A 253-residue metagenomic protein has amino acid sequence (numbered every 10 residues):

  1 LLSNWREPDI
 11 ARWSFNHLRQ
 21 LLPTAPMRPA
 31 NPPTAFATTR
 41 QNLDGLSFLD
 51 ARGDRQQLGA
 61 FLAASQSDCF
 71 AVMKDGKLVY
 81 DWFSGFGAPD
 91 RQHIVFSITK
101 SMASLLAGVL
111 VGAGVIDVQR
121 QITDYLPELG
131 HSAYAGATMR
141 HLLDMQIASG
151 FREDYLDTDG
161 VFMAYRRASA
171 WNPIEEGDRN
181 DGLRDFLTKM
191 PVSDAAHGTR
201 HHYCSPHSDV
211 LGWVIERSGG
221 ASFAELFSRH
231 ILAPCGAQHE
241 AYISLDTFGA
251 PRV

Functional and structural regions predicted by a protein language model:
L1-A88, A113-I116, D144, A148-G150 (+1 more regions): N-terminal leader/targeting segments and the immediately adjacent pre-domain N-terminus
A60-F61, D81, L105, V109 (+4 more regions): Residue-level signal for well-ordered alpha-helical scaffold segments within enzymatic catalytic domains
G76, I94-V118, L142, L211-I215: Active-site SXXK
K77-W82, Q121-D124, T158-A196, S222-E240: Short, charged, amphipathic alpha-helices and their helix-cap/turn boundaries
P89-H93: Loop-to-helix entry region of an early transmembrane alpha helix in multi-pass inner-membrane enzymes
I94, G112-Y155, K189-V192, P206 (+1 more regions): Active-site helix/loop module of the DD-peptidase/beta-lactamase fold, centered on the serine-lysine SxxK catalytic
F96, H201-Y203: Catalytic tyrosine of NAD(P)H-dependent dehydrogenase/reductases that use a Tyr as the general acid/base
H197-R200, R252-V253: Active-site rim elements
